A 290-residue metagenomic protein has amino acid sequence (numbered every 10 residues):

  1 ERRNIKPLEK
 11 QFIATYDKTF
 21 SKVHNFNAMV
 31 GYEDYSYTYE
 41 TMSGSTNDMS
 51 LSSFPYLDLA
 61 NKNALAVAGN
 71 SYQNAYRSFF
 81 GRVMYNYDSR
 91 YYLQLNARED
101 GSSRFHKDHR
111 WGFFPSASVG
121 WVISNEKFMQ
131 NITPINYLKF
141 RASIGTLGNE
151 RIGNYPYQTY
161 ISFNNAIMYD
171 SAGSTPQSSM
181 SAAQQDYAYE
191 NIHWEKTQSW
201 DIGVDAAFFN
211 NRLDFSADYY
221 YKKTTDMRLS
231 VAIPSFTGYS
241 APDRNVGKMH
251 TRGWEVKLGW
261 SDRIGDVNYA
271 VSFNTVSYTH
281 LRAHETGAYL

Functional and structural regions predicted by a protein language model:
E1-R282: Extracellular/periplasmic, surface-exposed regions of secreted and cell-surface proteins
H280-A283, G287-L290: Single conserved hydrophobic/aromatic residue that forms the stacking wall/gate of nucleotide- or nucleobase-binding
